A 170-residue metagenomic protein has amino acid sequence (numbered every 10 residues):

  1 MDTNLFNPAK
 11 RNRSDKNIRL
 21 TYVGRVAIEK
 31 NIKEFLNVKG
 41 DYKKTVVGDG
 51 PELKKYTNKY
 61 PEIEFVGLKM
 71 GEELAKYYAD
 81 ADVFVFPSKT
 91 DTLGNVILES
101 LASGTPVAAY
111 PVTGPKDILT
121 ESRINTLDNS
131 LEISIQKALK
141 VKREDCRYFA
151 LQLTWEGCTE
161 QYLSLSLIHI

Functional and structural regions predicted by a protein language model:
M1-N17, K55: Acidic anion/phosphate-binding donor-loop and adjacent secondary structure in glycosyltransferase catalytic cores
R13-K30, L36-V47: Conserved donor-binding/catalytic core segment of Leloir-type glycosyltransferases
K54-E72: Nucleotide-activated donor-binding/catalytic signature segment of Leloir-type glycosyltransferases, i.e., the conserved
K76-A81, Y162: Short alpha-helical donor nucleotide-sugar binding micro-motif in glycosyltransferases
K89: Aromatic "clamp/platform" in nucleotide-sugar-dependent glycosyltransferases that forms part of the donor/acceptor
P106-A109: Short hydrophobic beta-strand element within catalytic cores of glycosyltransferases and related nucleotide-activated
V112, K116-K140: Change "using UDP/GDP/dTDP sugars" to "using nucleotide sugars
I168-I170: Conserved small/polar residues in nucleotide/adenosyl-binding loops
